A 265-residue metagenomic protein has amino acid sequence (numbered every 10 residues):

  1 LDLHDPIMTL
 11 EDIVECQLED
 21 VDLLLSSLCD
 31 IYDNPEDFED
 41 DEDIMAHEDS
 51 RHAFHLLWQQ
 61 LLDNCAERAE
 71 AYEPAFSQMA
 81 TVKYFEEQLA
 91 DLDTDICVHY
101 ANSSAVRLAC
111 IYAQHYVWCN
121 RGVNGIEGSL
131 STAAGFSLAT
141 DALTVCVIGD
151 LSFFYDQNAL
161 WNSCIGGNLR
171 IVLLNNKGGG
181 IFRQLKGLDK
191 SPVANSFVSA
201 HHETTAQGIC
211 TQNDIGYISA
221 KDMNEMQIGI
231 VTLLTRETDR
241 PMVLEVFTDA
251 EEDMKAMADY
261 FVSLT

Functional and structural regions predicted by a protein language model:
L1-N102, G208-I209, K221-T265: Phosphate/pyrophosphate-binding active-site segments
D2, Y100-V106, V123-G125, N175-G178: Short glycine-enriched loops at secondary-structure junctions
L3, V106-L108, L160-N162: Short, flexible, glycine/charge-rich loop motifs used to bind or transfer phosphoryl groups or to couple energy/partner
A53-L57, S104-R107, G178-G180, H201-E203: Short hydrophobic/aromatic-rich motifs at helix boundaries and adjacent loops
C97-Y116: Acidic-glycine-rich active-site phosphate/pyrophosphate-binding loop
I111-T265: Thiamine diphosphate
